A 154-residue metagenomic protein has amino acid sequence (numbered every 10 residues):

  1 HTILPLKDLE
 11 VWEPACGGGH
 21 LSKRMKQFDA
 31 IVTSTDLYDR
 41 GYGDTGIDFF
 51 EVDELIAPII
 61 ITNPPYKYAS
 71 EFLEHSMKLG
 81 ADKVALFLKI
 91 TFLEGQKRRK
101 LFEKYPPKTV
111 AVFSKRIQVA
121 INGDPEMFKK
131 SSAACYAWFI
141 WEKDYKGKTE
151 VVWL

Functional and structural regions predicted by a protein language model:
H1-L154: Class I S-adenosyl-L-methionine-dependent methyltransferase catalytic core
